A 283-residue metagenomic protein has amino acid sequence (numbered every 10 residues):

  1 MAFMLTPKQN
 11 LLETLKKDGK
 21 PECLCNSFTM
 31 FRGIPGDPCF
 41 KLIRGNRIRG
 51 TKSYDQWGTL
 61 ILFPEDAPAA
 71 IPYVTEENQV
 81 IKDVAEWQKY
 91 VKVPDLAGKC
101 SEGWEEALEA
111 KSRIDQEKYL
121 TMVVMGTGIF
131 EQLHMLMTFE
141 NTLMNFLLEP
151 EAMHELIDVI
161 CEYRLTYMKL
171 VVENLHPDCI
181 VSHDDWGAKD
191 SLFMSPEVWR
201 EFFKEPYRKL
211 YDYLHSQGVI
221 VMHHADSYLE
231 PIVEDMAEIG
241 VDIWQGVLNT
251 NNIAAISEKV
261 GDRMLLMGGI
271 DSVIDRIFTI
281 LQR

Functional and structural regions predicted by a protein language model:
M1-S27, Y54, K92-R283: Active-site loop segments of alpha/beta catalytic cores
G19-L62: N-terminal accessory/capping or targeting/presequence segment of soluble
T29-F31, Q79-I81, V241: Short, charged/polar low-complexity linear motifs in solvent-exposed/disordered segments
M30, E65-A67, I270: A broadly conserved detector of short glycine/acidic/proline-rich loop/turn motifs that flank catalytic sites and bind
P38, E65, F278-I280: Short conserved micro-motifs at the rims of enzyme active sites and ligand-binding pockets
R47-I48, E77, H154, L192: Alpha-helical interaction segments
R49-G103, R113-M122: A contiguous, low-structure linker/loop signature
